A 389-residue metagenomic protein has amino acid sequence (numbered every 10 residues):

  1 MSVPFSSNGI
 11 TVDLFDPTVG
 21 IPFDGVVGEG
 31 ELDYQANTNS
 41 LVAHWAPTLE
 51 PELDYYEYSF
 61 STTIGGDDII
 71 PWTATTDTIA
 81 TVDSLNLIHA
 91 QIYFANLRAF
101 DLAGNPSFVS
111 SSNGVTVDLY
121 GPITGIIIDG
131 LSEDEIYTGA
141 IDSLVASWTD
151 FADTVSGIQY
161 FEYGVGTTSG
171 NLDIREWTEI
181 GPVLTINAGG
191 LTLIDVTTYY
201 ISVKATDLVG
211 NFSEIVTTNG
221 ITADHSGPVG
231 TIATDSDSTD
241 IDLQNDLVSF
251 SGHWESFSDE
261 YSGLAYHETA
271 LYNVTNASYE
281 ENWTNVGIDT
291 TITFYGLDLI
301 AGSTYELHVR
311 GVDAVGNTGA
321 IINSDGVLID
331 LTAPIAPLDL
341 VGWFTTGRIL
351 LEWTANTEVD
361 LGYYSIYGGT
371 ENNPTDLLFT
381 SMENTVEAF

Functional and structural regions predicted by a protein language model:
M1, F100-N105, T206-N211, V312-N317: Short, solvent-exposed loop/turn segments at the edges of extracellular beta-sandwich modules
P4-T48, S111-A152, I215-F257, N323-D360: Pro/Thr/Ser/Gly-rich low-complexity, intrinsically disordered linker/stalk tracts
D33, S59-I88, E162-I194, A270-I300 (+1 more regions): Recognizes extended acidic, P/S/T-rich segments that occur within or adjacent to Ig-like beta-sandwich modules
P47-D54, G65-G66, D150-I158, G170-N171 (+4 more regions): Extracellular acidic loop/turn motifs
A90-I92, V196-T198, G302-T304, L361: Extracellular Ig-like/FN3 beta-sandwich strand-entry sites
